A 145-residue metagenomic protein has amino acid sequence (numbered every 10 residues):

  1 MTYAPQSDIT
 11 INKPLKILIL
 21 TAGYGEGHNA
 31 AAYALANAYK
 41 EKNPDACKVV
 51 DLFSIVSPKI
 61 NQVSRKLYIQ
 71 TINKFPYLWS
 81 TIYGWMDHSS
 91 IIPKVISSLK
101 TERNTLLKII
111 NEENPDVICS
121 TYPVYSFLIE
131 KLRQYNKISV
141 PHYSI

Functional and structural regions predicted by a protein language model:
M1-I17, L99-I118: Glycine/serine-rich loop-strand microenvironments at binding/catalytic pocket rims
M1-S54: N-terminal subdomain of nucleotide-sugar transferases
G27-A30, S97, T101, S120: Conserved active-site and cofactor/substrate-binding residues in soluble primary-metabolism enzymes
H28-N29, S57, S126-L128: Short, well-ordered alpha-helical microsegments
A34-N111: Conserved N-terminal ligand/cofactor-binding loop architecture of enzyme catalytic domains
V117-Y122, S126, E130-I145: Active-site proximal beta-strand in glycosyltransferases
